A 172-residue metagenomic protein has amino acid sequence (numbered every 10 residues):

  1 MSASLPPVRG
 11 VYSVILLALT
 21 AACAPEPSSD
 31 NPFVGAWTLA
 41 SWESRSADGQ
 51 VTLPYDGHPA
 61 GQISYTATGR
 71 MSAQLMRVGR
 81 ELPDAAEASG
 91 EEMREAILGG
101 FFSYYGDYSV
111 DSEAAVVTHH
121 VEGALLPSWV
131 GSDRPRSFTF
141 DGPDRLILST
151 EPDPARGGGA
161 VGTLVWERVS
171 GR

Functional and structural regions predicted by a protein language model:
M1-V8: N-terminal secretory signal peptides that target proteins for export/translocation
A3, V14-L17, W37: Intrinsic-disorder/low-complexity peptide segments enriched for small residues
V8-R9, P27: Intrinsically disordered, low-complexity segments enriched in proline/serine/threonine
R9-A21: Bacterial N-terminal signal peptides
C23-R172: Lipid interaction determinants
